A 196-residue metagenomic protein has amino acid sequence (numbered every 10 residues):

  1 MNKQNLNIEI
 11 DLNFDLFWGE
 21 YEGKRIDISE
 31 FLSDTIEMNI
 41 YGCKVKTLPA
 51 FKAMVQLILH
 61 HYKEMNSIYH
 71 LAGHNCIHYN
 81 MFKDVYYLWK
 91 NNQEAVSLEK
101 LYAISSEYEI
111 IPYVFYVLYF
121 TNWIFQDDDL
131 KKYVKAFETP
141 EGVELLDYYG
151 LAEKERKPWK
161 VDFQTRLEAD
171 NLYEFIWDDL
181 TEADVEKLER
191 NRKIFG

Functional and structural regions predicted by a protein language model:
M1-G196: Conserved NTP-donor binding/palm subdomain of two-metal-ion nucleotidyltransferases/polymerases, i.e., the charged
